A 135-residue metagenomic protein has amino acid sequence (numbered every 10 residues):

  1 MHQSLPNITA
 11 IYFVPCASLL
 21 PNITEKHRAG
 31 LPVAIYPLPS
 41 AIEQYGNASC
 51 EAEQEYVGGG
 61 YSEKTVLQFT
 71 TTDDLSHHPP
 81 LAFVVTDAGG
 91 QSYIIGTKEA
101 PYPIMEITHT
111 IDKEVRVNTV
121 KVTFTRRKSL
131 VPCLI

Functional and structural regions predicted by a protein language model:
M1-K64, E99-K113: Solvent-exposed edge beta-strands and adjacent loop segments that serve as assembly or binding interfaces
Q3-I11, H77, F124-L130: Non-transmembrane, interaction-prone segments in cytosolic or luminal domains
C16, T72-D74, A88, A100 (+1 more regions): Generic structural motif
C50-D74, E114-K128: Oligomerization/assembly interface segments of phage tail-like spikes and tubes
T70-K98: Short, acidic/charged, Gly/Pro-enriched secondary-structure junctions
A100-I135: Mixed-charge, glycine-accented linear interaction segment located at domain edges/termini
